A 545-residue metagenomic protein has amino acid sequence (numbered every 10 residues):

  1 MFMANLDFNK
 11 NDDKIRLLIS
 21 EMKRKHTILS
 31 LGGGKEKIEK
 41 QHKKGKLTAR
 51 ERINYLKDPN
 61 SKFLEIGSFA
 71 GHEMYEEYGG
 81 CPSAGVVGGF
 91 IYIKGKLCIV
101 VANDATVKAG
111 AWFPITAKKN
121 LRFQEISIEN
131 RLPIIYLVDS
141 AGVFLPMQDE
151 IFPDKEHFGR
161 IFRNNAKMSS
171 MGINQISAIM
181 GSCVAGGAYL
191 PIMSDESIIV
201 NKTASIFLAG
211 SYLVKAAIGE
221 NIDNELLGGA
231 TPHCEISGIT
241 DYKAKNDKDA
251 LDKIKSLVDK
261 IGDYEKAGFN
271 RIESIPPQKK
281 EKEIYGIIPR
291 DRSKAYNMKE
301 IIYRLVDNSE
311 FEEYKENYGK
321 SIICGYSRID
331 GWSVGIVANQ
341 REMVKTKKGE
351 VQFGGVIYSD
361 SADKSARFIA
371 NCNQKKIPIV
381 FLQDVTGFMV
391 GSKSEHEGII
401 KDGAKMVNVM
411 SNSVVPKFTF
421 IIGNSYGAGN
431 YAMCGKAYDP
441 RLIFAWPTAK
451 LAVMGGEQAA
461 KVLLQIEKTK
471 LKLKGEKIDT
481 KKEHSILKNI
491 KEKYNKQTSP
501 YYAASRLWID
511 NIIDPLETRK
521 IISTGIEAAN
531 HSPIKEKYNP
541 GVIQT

Functional and structural regions predicted by a protein language model:
F2-T545: Ligand-binding clefts of soluble mixed alpha/beta catalytic domains
